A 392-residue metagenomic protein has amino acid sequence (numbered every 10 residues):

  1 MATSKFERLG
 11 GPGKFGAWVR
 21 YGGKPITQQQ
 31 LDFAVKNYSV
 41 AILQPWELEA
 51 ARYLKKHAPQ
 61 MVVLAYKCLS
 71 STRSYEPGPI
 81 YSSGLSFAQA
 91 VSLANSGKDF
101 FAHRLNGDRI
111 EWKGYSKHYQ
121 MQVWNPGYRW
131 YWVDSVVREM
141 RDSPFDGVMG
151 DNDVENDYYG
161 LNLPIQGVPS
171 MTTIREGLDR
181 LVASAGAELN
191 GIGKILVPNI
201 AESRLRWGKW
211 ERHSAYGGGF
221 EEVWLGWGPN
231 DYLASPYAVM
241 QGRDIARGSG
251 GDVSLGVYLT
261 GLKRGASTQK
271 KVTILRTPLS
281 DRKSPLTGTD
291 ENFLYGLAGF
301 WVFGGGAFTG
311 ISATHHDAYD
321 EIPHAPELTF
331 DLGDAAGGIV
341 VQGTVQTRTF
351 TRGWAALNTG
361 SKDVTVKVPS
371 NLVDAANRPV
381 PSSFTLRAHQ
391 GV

Functional and structural regions predicted by a protein language model:
M1-V392: Glycan-processing catalytic domains of CAZymes
